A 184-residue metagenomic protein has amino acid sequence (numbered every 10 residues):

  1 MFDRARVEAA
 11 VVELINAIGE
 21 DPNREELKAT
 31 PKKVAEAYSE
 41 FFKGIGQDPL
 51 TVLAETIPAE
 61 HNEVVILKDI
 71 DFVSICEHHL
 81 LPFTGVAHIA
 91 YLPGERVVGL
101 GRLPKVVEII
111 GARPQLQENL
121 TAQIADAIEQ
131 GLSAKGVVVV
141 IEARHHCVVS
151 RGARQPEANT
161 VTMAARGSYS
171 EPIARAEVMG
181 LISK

Functional and structural regions predicted by a protein language model:
M1-K184: A domain-level signal for the structural core that forms small-molecule/cofactor-binding pockets and catalytic centers
